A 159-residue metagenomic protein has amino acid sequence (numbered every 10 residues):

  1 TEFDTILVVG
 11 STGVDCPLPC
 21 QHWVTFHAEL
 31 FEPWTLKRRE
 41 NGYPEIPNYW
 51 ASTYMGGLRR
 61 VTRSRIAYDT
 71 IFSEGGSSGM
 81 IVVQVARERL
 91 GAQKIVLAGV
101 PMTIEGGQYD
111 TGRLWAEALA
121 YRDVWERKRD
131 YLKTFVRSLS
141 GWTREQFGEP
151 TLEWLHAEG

Functional and structural regions predicted by a protein language model:
T1-G159: Metal-ion/cofactor- or nucleotide/acyl-coenzyme-handling active-site neighborhoods
